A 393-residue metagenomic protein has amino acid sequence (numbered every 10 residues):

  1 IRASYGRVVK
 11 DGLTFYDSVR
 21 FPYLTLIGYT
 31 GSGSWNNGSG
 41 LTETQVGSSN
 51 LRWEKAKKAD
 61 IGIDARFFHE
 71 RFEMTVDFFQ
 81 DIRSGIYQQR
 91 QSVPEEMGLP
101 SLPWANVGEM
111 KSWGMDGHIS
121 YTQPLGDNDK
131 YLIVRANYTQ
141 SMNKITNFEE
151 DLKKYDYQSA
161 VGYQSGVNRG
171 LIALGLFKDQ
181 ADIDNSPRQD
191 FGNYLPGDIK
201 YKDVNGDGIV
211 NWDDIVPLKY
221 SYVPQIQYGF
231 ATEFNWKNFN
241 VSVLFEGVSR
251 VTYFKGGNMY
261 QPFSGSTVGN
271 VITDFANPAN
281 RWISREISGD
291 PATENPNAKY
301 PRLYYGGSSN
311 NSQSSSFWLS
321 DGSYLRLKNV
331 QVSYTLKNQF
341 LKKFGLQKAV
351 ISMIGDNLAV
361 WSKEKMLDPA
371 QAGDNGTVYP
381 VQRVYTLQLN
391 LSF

Functional and structural regions predicted by a protein language model:
I1-N168, N310, S314-F393: Extracellular/periplasmic, surface-exposed regions of secreted and cell-surface proteins
Q45-G47, D214-L218, Q225-F230: Glycine-rich, charged/polar anion/phosphate-binding loops that engage phosphate groups from diverse ligands
D64, F191, A231: Short, surface-exposed charged micro-motifs
R83-S84, Y220-Y222, R250-T252, P369-Q371: A short local loop/turn or secondary-structure capping micro-motif enriched for an aromatic residue
A105-G108, T122-Y222, Y260-F263, G269-N295: Conserved small-residue
S221-G256: Glycine-rich, aromatic-lined ligand/substrate-binding cores of catalytic and carbohydrate-binding domains
V248-A349: Extracytoplasmic gating/loop element in the C-terminal half of outer-membrane beta-barrel translocons and assembly
